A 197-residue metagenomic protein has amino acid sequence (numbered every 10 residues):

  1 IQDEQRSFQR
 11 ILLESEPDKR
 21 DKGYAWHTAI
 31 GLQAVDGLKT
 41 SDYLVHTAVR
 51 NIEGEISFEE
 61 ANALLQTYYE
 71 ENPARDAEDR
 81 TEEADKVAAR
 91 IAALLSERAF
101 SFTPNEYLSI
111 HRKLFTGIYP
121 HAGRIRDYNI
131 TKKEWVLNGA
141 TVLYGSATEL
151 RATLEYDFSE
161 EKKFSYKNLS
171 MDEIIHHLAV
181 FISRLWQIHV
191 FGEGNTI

Functional and structural regions predicted by a protein language model:
I1-I197: FIC/Doc superfamily catalytic core
